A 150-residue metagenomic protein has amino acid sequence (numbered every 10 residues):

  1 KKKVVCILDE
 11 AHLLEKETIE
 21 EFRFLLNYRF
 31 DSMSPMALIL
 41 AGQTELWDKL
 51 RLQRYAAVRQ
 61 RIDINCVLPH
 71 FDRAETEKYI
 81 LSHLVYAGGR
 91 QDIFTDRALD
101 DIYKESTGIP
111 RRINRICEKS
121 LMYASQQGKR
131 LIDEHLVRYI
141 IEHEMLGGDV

Functional and structural regions predicted by a protein language model:
K3-L40, Q53: Conserved Walker B catalytic segment
E21-L25, A57-R61, Y79: Alpha-helical scaffold elements adjacent to nucleotide-binding pockets in ATP/GTP-utilizing enzyme cores
F22, A41, I62, S120: Residue-level signature of catalytic and energy-coupling elements of molecular machines, predominantly ATP/GTP-dependent
T44-E45, Q53, A74-G89: Conserved AAA+ ATPase "sensor/coupling" helix adjacent to the nucleotide-binding pocket
L46-R61: Short regulatory helix/loop adjacent to the ATP-binding pocket of P-loop NTPases
K49-L50, D63-T76: Conserved AAA+ ATPase "SRH/arginine-finger" region at the nucleotide-binding site
K78, V85-V150: C-terminal alpha-helical "lid" subdomain
